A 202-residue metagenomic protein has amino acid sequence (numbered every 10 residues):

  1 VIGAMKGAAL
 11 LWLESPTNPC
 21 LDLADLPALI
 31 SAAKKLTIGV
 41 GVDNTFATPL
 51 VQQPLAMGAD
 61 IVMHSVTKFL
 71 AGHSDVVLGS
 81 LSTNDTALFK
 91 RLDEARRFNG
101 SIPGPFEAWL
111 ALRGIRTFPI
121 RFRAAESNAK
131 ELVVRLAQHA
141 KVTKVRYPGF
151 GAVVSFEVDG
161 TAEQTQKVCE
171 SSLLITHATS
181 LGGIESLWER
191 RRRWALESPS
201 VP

Functional and structural regions predicted by a protein language model:
V1-K141, V145-R146: Conserved PLP-enzyme active-site core in the AAT-like
P148-P202: Conserved C-terminal alpha-helix-loop-beta "cap" of PLP-dependent enzymes that closes/shapes the active-site mouth
